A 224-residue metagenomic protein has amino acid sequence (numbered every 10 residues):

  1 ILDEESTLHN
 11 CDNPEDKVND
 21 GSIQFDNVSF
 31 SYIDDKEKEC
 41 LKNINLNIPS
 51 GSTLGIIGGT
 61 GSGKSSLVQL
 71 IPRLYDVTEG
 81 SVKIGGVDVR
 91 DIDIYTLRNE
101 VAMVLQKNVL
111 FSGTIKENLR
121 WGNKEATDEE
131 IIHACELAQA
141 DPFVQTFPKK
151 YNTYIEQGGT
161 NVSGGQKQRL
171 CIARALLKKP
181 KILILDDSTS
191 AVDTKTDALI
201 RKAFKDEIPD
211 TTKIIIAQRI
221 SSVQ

Functional and structural regions predicted by a protein language model:
D3, T7, C11, D16-Q224: ABC-type nucleotide-binding domain
